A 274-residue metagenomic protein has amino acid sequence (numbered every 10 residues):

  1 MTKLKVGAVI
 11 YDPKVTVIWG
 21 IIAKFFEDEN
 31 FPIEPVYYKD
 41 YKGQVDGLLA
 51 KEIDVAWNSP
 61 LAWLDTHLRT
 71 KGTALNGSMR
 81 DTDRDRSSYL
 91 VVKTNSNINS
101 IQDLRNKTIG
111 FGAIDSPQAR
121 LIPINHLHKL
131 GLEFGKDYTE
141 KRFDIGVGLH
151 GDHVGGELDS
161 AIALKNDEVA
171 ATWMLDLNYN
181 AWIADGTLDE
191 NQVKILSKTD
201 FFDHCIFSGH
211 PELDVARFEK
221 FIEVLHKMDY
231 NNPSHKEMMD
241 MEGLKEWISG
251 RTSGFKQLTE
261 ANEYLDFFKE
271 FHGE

Functional and structural regions predicted by a protein language model:
T2, T66-S78, F134, W182-L196: Ligand-binding "clamshell"
T2-K5, P13-I18, F202, S208-G209 (+1 more regions): An extracytoplasmic/periplasmic, membrane-proximal ligand-sensing/linker region
K3-E29, Y38, L61, D85-S160 (+1 more regions): Bilobed "Venus flytrap"/periplasmic-binding protein-like clamshell domains and structurally analogous long
K42-T66: N-terminal low-complexity or amphipathic/hydrophobic leaders
L48-L49, L104, L164-K165: Hydrophobic residues within well-ordered alpha-helices
W57-T70, P123, H128-K129, L158-E190: A ligand-binding cleft/hinge motif common to bilobed small-molecule-binding domains
G77-S87, L196-D203: Short Pro/Gly-enriched coil loops immediately N-terminal to beta-strands
D176-D214: Active-site/pore-lining binding-face segments in mid-to-C-terminal subdomains
